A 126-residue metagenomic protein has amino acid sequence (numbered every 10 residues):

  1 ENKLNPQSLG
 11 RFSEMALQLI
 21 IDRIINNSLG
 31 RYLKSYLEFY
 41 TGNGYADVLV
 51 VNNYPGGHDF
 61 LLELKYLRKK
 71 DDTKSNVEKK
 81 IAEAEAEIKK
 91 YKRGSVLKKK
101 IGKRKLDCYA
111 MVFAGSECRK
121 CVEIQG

Functional and structural regions predicted by a protein language model:
E1-G126: Structural signature of nuclease core domains in nucleic-acid processing machines
